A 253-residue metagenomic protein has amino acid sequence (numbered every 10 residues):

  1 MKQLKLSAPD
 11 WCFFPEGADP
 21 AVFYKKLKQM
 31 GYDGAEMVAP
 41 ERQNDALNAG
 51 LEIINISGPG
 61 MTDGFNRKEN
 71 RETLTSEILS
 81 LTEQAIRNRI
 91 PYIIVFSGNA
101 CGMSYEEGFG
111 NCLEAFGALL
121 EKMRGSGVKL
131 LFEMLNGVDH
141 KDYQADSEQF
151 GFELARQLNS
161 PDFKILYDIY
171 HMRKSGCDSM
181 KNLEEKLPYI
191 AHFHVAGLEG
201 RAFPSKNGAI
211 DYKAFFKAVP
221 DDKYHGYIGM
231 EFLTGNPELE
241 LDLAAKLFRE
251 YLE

Functional and structural regions predicted by a protein language model:
M1-C12, I53-F65, G98-A100: N-terminal small/glycine-rich loop or linker at the start of catalytic domains across soluble metabolic enzymes
M1-Q29, E36, R89-I90, A118 (+3 more regions): Histidine-acidic metal/acid-base catalytic patches
K28, L47, I86, R124 (+1 more regions): Anion (oxyanion) recognition and catalysis
D33-E41: A short beta-strand-loop structural module common to alpha/beta enzyme folds
P40-L51, M103: Active-site-adjacent beta->alpha loops and helix N-cap segments on the catalytic face of soluble alpha/beta enzymes
A46-L47, Y105-E107, E238-L241: Metal-dependent catalytic neighborhoods of phosphoester/phosphodiester hydrolases
I53-N55, F132, Y167, M230: Hydrophobic residues in well-ordered beta-strands that form the structural core
R67-K164, K174: Active-site acidic/histidine proton-transfer and metal-coordination neighborhood in alpha/beta enzyme cores
